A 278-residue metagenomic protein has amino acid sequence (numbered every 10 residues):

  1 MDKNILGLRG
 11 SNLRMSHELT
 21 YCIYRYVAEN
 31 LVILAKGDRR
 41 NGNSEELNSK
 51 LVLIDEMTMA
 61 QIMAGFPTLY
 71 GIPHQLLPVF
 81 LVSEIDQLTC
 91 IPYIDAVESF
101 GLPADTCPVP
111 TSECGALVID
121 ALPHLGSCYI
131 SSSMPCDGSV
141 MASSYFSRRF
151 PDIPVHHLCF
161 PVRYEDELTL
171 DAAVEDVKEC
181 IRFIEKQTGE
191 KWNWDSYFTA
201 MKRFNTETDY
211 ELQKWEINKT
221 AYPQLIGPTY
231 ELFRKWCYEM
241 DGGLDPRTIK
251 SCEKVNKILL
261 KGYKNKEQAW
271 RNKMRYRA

Functional and structural regions predicted by a protein language model:
M1-K50, V174, K178, R182-A278: A charged, amphipathic alpha-helical module
M1-Q187, W192: Trp/Phe/Arg-rich N-terminal binding region typifying the photolyase-homology
